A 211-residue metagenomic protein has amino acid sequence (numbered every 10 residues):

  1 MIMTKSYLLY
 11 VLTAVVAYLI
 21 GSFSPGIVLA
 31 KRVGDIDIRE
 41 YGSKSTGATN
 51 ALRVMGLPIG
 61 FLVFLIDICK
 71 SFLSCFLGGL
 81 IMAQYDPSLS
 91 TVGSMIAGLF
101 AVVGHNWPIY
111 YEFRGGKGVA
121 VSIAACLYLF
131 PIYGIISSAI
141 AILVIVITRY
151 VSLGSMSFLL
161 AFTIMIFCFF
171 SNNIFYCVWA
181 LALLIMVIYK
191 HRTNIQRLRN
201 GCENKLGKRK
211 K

Functional and structural regions predicted by a protein language model:
L8-V33: N-terminal signal-anchor transmembrane alpha helix
L9, I59-L65, C69-I109, P131-I132 (+3 more regions): Nucleotide and nucleotide-moiety/phosphate-recognizing core
A17-I20, A101-H105, I142-I145, L183-K190: Alpha-helical transmembrane segments of multi-pass membrane proteins
G26-K31, N50, G104-R114, A141-T148 (+1 more regions): C-terminal ends of transmembrane helices
I27-I59, Q196-K211: Cytosolic, membrane-interface loops and tails of multi-pass inner-membrane proteins
I36-A48, Y110-I123, Y150-F158: Short, non-helical or kinked segments that cap or interrupt transmembrane helices
L52-L57, G78-M82, F100, G104 (+2 more regions): Interfacial segments of multi-pass membrane proteins
I135, V151-F158, N172-L183: Loop-to-transmembrane alpha-helix initiation sites
